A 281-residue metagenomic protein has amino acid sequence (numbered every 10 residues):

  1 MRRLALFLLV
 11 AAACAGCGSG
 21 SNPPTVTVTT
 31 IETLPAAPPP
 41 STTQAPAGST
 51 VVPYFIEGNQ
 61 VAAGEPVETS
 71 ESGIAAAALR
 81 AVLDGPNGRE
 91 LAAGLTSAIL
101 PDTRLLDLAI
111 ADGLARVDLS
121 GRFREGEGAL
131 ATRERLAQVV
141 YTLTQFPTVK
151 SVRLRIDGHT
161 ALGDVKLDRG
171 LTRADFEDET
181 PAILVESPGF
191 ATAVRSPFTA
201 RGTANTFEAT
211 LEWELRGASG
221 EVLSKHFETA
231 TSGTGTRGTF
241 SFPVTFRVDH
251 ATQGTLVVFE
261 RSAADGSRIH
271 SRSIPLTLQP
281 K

Functional and structural regions predicted by a protein language model:
R2-L8, A15-K281: Bimodal "functional hotspot" detector
